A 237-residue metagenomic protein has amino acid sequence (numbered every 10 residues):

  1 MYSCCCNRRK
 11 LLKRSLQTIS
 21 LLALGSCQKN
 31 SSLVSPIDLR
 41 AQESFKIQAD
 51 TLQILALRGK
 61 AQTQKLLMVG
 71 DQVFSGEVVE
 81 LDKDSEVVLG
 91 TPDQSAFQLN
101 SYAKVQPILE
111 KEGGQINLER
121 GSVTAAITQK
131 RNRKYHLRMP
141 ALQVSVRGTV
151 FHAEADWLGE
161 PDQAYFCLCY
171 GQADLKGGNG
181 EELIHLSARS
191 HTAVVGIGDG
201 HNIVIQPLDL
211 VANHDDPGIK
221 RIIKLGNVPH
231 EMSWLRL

Functional and structural regions predicted by a protein language model:
M1-K10, R14-L24: N-terminal secretory signal peptides
L11, S15, Q28-V78, D82-K83 (+1 more regions): Flexible, surface-exposed loop/linker segments and immediately adjacent secondary-structure boundaries
